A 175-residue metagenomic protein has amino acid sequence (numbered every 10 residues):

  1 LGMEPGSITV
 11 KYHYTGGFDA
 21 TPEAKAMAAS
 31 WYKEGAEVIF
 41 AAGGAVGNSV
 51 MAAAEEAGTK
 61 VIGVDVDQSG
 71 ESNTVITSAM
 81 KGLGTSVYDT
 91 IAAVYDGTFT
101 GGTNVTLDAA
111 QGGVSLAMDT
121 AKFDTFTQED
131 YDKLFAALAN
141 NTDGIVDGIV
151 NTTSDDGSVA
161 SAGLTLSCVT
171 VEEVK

Functional and structural regions predicted by a protein language model:
L1-K175: A residue-level marker of the well-folded mature domains of exported/periplasmic proteins
